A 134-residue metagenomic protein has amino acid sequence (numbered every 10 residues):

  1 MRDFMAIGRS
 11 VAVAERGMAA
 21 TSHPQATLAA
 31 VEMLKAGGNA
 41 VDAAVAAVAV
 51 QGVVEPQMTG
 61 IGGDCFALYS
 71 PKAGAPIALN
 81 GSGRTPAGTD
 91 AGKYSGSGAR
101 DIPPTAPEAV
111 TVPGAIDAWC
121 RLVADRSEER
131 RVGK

Functional and structural regions predicted by a protein language model:
M1-L28, E32, A40-K134: Noncatalytic scaffold domains of N-terminal-nucleophile
